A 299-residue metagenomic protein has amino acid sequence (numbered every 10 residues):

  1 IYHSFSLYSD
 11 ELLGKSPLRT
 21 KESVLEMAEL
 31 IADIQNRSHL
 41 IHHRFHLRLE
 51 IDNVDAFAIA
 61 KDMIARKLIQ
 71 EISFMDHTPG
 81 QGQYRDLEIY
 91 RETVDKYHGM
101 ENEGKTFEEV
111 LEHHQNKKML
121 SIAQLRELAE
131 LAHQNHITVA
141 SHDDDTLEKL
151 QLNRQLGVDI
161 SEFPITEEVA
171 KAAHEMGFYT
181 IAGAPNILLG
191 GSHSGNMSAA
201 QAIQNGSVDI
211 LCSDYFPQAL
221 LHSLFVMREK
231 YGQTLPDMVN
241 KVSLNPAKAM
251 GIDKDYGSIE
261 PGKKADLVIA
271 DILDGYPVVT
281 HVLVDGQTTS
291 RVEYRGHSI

Functional and structural regions predicted by a protein language model:
I1-H3, I72, S161, L211: Hydrophobic residues within beta-strands of alpha/beta enzymes
S6-D144: Metal-coordinating catalytic core of metallo-dependent amide/deamination hydrolases
F45, I72, N153, D214 (+1 more regions): Conserved, mostly hydrophobic/aromatic
L47-A58, D143-E148, L152, I160-E162 (+1 more regions): Active-site glycine- and acidic-residue-rich loops that bind and position anionic ligands or nucleotide-like cofactors
R66-Q70, N153-I160, E175-I181, G206-D209: Glycine-enriched alpha-helix->loop->beta-strand junction motifs that scaffold or abut catalytic
P164-V169, A184-G190, Q287: Short, acidic/turn-prone active-site loops that include or flank metal/cofactor- and phosphate-binding residues
M176-N186, G190-D271: His/Asp/Glu-enriched, well-ordered alpha-helical/loop segment that forms or immediately abuts the divalent-metal
K248, E260-I299: C-terminal cap of metal-dependent C-N hydrolases
